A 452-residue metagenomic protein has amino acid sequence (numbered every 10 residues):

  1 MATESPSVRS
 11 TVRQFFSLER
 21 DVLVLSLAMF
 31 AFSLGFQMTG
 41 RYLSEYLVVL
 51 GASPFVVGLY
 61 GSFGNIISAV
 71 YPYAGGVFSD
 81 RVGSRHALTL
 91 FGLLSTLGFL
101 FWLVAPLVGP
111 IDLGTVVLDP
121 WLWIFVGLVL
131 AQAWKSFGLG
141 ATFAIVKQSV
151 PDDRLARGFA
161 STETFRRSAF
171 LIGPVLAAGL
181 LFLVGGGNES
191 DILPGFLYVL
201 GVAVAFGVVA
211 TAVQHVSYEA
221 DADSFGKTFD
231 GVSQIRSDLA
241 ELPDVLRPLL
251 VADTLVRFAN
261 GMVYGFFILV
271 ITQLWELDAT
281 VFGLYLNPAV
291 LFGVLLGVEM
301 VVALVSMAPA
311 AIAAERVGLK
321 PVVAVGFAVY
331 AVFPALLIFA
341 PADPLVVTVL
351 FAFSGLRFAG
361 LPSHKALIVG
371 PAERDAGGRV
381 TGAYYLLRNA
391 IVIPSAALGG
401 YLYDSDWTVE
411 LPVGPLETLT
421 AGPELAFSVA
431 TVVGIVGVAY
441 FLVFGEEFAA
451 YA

Functional and structural regions predicted by a protein language model:
A2-P6, H215-D238, F448-A452: Flexible cytoplasmic inter-helical loops of multi-pass small-molecule transporters
S7-I67, V245-L295: Helix-loop boundary and gating motifs at the non-cytosolic
F30, D112-G138, L345-A359: Hydrophobic core of transmembrane alpha-helices in multi-pass small-molecule transporters, especially MFS/SLC-type
Y71-G83, L181, V305-G318, Y403: Helix-to-loop junctions at the C-terminal end of transmembrane segments in multipass secondary transporters
L93-L118, A328-A342: C-terminal ends and interior cores of transmembrane alpha-helices in multi-pass membrane transporters/permeases
F137-V150, A359-E373: Intracellular juxtamembrane helix-capping segments at the cytosolic ends of symmetry-related transmembrane helices
A178, V202-S224, G437-F444: C-terminal membrane-cytosol helix-exit motif in multi-pass small-molecule transporters
F182-V204, Y403-G434: A membrane-interface helix-boundary motif in multi-pass transporters
